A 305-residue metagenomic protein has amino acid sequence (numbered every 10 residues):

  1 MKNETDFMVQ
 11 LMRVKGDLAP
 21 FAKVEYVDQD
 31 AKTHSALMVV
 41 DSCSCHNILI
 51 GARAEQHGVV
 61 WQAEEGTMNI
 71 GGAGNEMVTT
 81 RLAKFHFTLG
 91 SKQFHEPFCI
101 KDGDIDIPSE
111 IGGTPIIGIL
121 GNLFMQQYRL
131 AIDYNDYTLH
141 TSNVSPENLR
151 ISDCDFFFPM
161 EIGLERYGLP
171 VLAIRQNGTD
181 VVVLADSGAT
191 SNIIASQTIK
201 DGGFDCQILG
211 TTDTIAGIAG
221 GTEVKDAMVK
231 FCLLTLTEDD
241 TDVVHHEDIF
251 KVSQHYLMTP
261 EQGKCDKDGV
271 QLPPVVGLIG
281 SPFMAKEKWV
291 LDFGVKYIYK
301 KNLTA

Functional and structural regions predicted by a protein language model:
M1-A305: Pepsin/retropepsin-fold aspartyl endopeptidases
